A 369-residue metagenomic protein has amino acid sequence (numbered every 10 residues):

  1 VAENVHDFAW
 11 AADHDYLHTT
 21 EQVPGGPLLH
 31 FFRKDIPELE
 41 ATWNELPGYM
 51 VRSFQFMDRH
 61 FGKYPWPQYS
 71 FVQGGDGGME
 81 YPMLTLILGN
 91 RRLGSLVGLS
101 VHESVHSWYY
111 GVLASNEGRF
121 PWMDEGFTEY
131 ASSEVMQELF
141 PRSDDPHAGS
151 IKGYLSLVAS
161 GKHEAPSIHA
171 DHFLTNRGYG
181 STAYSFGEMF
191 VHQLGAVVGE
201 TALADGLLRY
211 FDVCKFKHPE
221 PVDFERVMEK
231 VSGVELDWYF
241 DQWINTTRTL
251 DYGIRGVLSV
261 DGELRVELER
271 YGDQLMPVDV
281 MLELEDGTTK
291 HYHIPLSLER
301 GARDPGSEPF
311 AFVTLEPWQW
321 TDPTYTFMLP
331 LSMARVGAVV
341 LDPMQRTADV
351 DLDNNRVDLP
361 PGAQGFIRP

Functional and structural regions predicted by a protein language model:
V1-V101, Y130-S133: Hydrophobic helix-coil surface modules that form long, contiguous segments used for peptide/substrate interaction
A9, P360-P369: Low-complexity, Pro/Ser/Thr- and charge-rich linker/hinge segments at domain boundaries
P27, G77-M79, H102-S107, S156-D171: Active-site-adjacent bridging/hinge elements
L86-S150, L207-L208: Zinc-dependent metallopeptidase catalytic helix centered on the HExxH motif and its immediate flanking segment
R119, E125-Q193, V197-V198, C214-K215: Acidic/His/Gly-enriched intrinsically disordered linker/tail segments that often contain short helix/coil "MoRF-like"
G180-G272, K290: Amphipathic alpha-helical substructures
D237, L250-Y252, G256-P343: Beta-strand-rich binding/interaction modules
P343-D353: Short acidic/polar inter-strand loop motif in beta-rich domains
